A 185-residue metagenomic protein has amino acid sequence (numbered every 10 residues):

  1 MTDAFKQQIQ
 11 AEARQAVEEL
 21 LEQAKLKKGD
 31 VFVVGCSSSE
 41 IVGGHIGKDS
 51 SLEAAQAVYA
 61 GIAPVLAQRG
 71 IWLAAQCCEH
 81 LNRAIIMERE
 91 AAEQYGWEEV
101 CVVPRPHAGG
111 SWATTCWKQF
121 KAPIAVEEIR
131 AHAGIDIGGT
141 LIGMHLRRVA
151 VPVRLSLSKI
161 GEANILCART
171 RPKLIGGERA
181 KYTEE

Functional and structural regions predicted by a protein language model:
M1-F32, L52-V65: N-terminal glycine-/serine-/threonine-rich phosphate-binding loop
E18, E22-K25, A63-I71, W117-A125 (+1 more regions): Generic secondary-structure signature for well-ordered alpha-helical cores
A24-L26, A108, R154-K159: Solvent-exposed alpha-helices and their adjacent loops that cap or buttress functional pockets in soluble metabolic
D30-G35, L73-A74: Short glycine-rich phosphate-binding loop at a beta-alpha junction
I41-I46, S50-A57, P64-R83, A108: Active-site histidine-anchored catalytic micro-motif
G44-I46, I85-R89, G177-R179: Short acidic, glycine/serine/threonine-rich loops at helix termini
R69-A131, G138: Ligand-binding beta-strand-loop-alpha-helix segment within the catalytic cores of soluble metabolic enzymes
T114, K118-E185: Glycine-rich, aromatic-bearing surface loops/beta-hairpins
